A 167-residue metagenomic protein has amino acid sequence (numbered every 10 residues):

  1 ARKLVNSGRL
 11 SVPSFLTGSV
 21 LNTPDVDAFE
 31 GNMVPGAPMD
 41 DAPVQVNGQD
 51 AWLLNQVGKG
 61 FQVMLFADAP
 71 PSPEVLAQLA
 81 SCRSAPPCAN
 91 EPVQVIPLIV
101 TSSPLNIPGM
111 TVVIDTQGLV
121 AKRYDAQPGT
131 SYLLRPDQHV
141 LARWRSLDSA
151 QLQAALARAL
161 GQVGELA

Functional and structural regions predicted by a protein language model:
A1-A167: Helical substrate-recognition/capping region of FAD-dependent monooxygenase/halogenase enzymes
